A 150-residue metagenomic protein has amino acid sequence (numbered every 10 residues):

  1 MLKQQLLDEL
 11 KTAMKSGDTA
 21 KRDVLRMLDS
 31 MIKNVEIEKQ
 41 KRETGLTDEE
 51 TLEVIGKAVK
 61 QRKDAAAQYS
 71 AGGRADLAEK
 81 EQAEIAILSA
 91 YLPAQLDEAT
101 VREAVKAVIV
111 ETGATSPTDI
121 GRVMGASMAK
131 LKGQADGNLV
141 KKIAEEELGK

Functional and structural regions predicted by a protein language model:
M1-K150: Charged, compositionally biased, marginally structured helical/coil segments
